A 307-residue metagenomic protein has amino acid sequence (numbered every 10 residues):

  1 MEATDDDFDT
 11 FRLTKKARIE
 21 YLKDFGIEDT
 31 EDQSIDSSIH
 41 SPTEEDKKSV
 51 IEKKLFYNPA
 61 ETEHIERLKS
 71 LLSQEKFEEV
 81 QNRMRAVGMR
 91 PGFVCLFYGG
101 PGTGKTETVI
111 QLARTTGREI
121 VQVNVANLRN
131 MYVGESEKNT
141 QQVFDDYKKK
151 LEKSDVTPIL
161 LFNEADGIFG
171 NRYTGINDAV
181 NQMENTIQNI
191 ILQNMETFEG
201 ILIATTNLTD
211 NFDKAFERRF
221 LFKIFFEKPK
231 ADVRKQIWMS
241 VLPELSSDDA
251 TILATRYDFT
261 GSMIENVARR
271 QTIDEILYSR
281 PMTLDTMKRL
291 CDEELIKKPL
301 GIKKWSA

Functional and structural regions predicted by a protein language model:
E2-K54, R219, A231-A307: C-terminal alpha-helical "lid" subdomain
E52-A254: Walker A/P-loop NTP-binding motif of AAA+ ATPase domains
